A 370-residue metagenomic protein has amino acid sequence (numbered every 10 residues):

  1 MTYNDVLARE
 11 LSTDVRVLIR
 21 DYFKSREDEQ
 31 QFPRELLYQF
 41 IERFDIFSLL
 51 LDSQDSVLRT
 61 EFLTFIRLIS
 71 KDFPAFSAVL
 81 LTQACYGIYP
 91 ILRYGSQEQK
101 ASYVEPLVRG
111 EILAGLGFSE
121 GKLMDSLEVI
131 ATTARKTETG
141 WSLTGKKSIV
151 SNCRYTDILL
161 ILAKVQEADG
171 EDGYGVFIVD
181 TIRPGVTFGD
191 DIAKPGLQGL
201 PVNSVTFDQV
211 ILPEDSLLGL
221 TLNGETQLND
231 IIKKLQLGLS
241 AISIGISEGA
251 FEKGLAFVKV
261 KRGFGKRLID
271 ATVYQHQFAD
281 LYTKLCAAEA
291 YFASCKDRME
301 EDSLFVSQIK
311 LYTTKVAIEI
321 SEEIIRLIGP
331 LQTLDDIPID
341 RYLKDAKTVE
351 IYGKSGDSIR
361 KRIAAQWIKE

Functional and structural regions predicted by a protein language model:
M1-T82, S102, R109, W367-E370: Amphipathic, small/basic residue-rich leader segments at the start of a protein or domain
T2-V6, D190-L285, V349: Glycine-rich beta->alpha junctions and the first turn(s) of the following alpha-helix
A8, S12, I328-E370: Glycine-rich phosphate/cofactor-binding loops in nucleotide/flavin-utilizing enzymes
R20-Q31, K259-K266, Y282-K315, I325-T333: C-terminal helix-coil-helix/basic helical segment that borders enzyme active sites and/or dimer interfaces and provides
A78-E98, M124-L127: N-terminal glycine-rich flavin-associated loop
R93-S119, E138-T139: FAD-binding glycine-rich core of flavoenzymes that anchor FAD
T132-R135: A structural signal for short hydrophobic beta-strand segments in well-ordered beta-sheet cores
T144-F188: A short core secondary-structure module
